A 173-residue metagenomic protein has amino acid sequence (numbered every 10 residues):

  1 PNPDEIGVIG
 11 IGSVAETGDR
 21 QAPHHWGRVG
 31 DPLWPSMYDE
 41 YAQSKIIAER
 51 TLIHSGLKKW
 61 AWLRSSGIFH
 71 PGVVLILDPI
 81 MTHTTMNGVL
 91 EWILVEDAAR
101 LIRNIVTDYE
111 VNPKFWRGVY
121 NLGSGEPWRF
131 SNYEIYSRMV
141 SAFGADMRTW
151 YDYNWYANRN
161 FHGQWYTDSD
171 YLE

Functional and structural regions predicted by a protein language model:
P1-Y38, A61: Conserved Rossmann-fold NAD(P)-dependent oxidoreductase catalytic core, especially the SDR/UDP-sugar
V14-E16, I68-H70, P127: Conserved sequence/active-site signature of Rossmann-fold short-chain dehydrogenase/reductase
R20-H24, V73-L77, N132-I135: Short aromatic-enriched loop/helix-cap "lid" or pocket-rim segments at secondary-structure transitions that line
H25-E49, G88-E96, R129: Short-chain dehydrogenase/reductase
R28-P32, I68, G72-N87, D146-T149: A short C-terminal helix-loop "cap" of Rossmann-like NAD(P)-dependent dehydrogenase/epimerase domains
I47-G72: Conserved beta-loop-beta element that borders a ligand/cofactor-binding pocket
P71, I76-P79, V89-P127: Alpha-helical substrate-binding/gating segment
I105-Y171: Mid/C-terminal beta-alpha module of Rossmann-like enzyme folds, strongest in SDR-family dehydrogenases/epimerases
